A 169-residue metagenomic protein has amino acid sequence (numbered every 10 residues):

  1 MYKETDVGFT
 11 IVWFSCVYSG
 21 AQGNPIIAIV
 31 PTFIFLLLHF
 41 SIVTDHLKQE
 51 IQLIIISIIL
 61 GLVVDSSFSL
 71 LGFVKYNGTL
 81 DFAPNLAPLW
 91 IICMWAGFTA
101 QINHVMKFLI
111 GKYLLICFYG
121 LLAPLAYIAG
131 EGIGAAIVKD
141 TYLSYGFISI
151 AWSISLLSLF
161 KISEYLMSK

Functional and structural regions predicted by a protein language model:
M1-K169: Aromatic-rich, lipid-facing transmembrane alpha helices and their immediate juxtamembrane interface loops in integral
